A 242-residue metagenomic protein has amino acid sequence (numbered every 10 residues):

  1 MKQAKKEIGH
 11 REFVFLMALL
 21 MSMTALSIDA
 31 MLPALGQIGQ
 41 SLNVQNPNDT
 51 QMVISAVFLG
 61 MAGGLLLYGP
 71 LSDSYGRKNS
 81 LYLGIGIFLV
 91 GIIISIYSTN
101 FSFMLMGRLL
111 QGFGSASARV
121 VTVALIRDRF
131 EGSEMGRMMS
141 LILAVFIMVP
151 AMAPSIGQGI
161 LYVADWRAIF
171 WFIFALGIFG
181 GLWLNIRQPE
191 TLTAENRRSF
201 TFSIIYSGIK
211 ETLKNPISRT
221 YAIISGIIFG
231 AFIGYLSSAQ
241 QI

Functional and structural regions predicted by a protein language model:
M1-E7, T191-A222: Juxtamembrane intracellular "pre-TM" segments in multi-pass secondary transporters
E12-V44, Y235-Q240: Extracytoplasmic
D29, F58-L66, P150-A151: Residue-level signature of mid-helix packing/kink "hotspots" within the transmembrane helices of 12-pass Major
L35-G63: Extracellular/periplasmic helix-loop-helix junction of adjacent transmembrane segments in MFS-like secondary
V44, G76, Y97-F103, G114 (+1 more regions): Helix-breaking motifs and short loop linkers at transmembrane-helix boundaries and internal kinks in secondary membrane
A62-S102: Conserved MFS/SLC helix-loop-helix module at the cytosolic interface between two early adjacent transmembrane helices
F103, F130-S133, S140-Q188, L192: Helix-loop-helix hairpin linking two adjacent transmembrane segments in secondary transporters
G107-M148: Cytoplasmic helix-loop-helix junction between adjacent transmembrane helices in 12-TM secondary transporters
